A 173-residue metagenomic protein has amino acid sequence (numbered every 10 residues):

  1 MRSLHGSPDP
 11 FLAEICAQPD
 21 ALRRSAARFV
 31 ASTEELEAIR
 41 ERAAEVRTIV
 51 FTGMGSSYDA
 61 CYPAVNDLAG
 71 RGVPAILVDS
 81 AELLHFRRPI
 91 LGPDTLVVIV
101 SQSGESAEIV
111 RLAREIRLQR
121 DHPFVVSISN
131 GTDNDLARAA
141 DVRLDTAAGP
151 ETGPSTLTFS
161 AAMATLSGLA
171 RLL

Functional and structural regions predicted by a protein language model:
M1-A38, R42-A44, S160-L173: Cofactor-/ligand-binding subdomain signature composed of acidic, glycine-rich, tryptophan-containing flexible loops
L36, R42-L173: Glycine-rich phosphate-binding loops that contact phosphosugars or nucleotide phosphates
